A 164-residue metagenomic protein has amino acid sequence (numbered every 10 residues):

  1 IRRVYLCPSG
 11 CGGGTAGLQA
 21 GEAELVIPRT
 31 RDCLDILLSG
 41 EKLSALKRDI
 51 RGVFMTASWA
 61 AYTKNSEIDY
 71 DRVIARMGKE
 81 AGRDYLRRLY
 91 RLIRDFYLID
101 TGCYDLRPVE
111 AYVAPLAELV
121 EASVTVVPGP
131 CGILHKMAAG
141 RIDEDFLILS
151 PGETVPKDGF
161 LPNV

Functional and structural regions predicted by a protein language model:
I1, Q19-A20, R48, L89-L92: Flexible, charged surface loops at secondary-structure boundaries
I1-V4, T56-D71, L149-V164: Extended, charge-rich low-complexity interaction segments
V4-A16, R31-D32, W59-A61, G102-L106 (+1 more regions): Gly/Ser/Thr-rich loops at beta-strand to alpha-helix junctions that form or flank small-molecule/cofactor-binding
Y5, V26, V53-M55, Y97 (+1 more regions): Hydrophobic/aromatic beta-strand patches that form the interior of the parallel beta-sheet core in alpha/beta enzyme
G17-A20, V109-A111: Short amphipathic alpha-helical segments
L18-D69: Long, charge-dense
I50-L116: Active-site rim beta-loop-alpha module in soluble metabolic enzymes
R87-V164: Extended, basic/helix-rich recognition subdomains
